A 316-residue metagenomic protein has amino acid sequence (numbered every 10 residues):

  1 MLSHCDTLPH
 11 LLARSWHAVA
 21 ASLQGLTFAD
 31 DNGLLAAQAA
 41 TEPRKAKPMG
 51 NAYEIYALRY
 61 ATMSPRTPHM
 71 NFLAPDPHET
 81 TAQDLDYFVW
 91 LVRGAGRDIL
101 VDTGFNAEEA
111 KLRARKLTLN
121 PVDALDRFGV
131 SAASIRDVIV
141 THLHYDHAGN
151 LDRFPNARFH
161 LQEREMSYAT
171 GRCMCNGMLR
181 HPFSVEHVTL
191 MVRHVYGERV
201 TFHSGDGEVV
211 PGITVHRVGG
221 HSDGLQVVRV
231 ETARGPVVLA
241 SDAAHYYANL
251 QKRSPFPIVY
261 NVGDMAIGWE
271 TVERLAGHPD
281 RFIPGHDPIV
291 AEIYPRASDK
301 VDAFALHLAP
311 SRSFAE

Functional and structural regions predicted by a protein language model:
I55-A57, V89-R93, I99, F202-A233: Core dinuclear metal-dependent hydrolase active-site scaffold
T62-R127, V227-S241: Conserved beta-strand hairpin/beta-sheet module of binuclear metal-dependent hydrolase folds, prominently
L100-T103, R136-H142, L161-Q162, R217-G220 (+3 more regions): Active-site neighborhood of phospho(di)ester-bond hydrolases with catalytic His/Asp-centered motifs
N106, C175-F183, T189-M191, D206-E208 (+1 more regions): Metallo-beta-lactamase
R115-L161: Active-site metal-binding motif and surrounding structural segment of the metallo-beta-lactamase
L119-V130, S134, R164-R217, G263-P279: Metallo-beta-lactamase
